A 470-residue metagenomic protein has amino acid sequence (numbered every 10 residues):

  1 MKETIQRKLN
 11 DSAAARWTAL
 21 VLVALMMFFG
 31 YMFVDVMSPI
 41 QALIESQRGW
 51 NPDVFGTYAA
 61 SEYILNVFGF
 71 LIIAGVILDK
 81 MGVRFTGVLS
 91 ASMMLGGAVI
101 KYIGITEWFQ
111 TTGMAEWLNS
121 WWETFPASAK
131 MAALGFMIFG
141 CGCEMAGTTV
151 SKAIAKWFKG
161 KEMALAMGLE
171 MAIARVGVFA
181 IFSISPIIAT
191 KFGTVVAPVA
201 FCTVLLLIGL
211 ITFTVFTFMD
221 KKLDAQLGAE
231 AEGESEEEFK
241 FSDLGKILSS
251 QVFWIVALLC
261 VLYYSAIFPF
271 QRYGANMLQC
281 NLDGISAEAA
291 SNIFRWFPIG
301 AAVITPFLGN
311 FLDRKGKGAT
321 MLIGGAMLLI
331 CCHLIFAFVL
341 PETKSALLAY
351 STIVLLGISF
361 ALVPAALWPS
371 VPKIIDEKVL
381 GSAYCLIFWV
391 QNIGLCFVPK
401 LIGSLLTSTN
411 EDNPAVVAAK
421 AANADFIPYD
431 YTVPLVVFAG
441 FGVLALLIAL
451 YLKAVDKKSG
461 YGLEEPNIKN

Functional and structural regions predicted by a protein language model:
M37-Q41, S250-A302, P364, V398-P399: Extracytoplasmic gate region of multi-pass secondary transporters
A60-V76, R295-L308: Central cavity-lining transmembrane alpha-helices of secondary-active solute carriers, predominantly the Major
D79-A91, D313-M327: Cytoplasmic membrane-interface "Motif A"-like loop-to-helix N-cap segments of 12-TM Major Facilitator Superfamily
S92-T124, M327-T343: C-terminal ends and interior cores of transmembrane alpha-helices in multi-pass membrane transporters/permeases
A129, G135-I173: Cytoplasmic helix-loop-helix junction between adjacent transmembrane helices in 12-TM secondary transporters
A197-F216, T432-Y451: Symmetry-related core transmembrane helices of the 12-TM Major Facilitator Superfamily/SLC fold
V215-S242, S459-I468: Flexible cytoplasmic inter-helical loops of multi-pass small-molecule transporters
G318-L367: C-terminal transmembrane helical hairpin of 12-TM major facilitator-type secondary transporters
